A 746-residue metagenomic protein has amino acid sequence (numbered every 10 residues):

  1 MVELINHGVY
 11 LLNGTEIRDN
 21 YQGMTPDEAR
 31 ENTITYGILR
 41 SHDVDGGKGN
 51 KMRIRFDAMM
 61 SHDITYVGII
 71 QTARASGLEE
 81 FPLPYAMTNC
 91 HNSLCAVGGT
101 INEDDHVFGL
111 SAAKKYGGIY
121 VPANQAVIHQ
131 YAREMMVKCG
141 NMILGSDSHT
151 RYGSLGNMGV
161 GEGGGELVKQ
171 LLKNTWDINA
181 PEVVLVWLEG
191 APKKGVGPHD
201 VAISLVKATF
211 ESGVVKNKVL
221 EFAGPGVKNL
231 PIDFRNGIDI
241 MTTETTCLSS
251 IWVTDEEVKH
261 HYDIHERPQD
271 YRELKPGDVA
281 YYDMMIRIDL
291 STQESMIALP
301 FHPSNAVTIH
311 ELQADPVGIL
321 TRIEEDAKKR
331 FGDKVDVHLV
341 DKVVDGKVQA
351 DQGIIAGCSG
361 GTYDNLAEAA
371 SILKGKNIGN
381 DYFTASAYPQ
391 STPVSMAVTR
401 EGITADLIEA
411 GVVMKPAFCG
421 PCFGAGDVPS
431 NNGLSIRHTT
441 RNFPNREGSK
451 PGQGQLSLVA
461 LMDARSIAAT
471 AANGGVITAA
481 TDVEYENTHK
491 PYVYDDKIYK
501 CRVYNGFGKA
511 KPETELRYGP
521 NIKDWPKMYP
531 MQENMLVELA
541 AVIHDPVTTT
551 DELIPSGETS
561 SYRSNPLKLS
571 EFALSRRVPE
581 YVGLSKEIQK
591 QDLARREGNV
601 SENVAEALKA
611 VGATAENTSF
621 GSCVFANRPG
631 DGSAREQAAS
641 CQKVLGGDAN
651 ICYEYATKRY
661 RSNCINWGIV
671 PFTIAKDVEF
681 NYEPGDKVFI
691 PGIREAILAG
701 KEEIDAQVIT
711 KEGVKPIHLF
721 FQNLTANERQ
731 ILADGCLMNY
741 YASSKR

Functional and structural regions predicted by a protein language model:
M1-R746: Fe-S-dependent hydro-lyases/dehydratases of central metabolism
